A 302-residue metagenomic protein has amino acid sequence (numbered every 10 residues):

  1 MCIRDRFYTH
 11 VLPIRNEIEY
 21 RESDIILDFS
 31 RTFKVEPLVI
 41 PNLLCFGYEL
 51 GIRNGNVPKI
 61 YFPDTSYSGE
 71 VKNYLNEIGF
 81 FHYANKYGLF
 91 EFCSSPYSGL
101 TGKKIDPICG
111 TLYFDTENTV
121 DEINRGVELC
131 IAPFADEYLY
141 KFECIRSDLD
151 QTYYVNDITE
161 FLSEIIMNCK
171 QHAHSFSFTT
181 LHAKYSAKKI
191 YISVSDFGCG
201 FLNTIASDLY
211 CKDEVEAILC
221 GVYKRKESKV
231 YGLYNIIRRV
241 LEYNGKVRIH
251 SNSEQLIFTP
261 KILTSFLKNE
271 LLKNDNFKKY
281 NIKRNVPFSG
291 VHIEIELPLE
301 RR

Functional and structural regions predicted by a protein language model:
R4, T9-E19, N85-Y87, L209 (+1 more regions): Flexible, glycine-/charge-rich segments associated with ATP-binding catalytic modules
R4-H10, V35-I40, T119-I131, D157-I158 (+1 more regions): Phosphate/oxyanion-binding active-site loops and adjacent basic polyanion-contact surfaces
R4-N85, N281-R302: N-terminal assembly/transducer modules of large multi-domain enzymes, emphasizing dimerization/partner-binding
K34-L38, F134-S163: Conserved short strand/loop->alpha-helix "switch" segment adjacent to the catalytic nucleotide/phosphoryl-transfer site
F46, T152-S186, Y234-E242: Conserved ATP-binding N-box helix of the HATPase_c
H82-N124: Internal, well-ordered alpha/beta segment that forms a basic, Gly-enriched binding/recognition surface
P107-L149, L202, L209-K224, I236-R238: Helix-loop-beta hinge of the Bergerat
E164-C199, T204, N276-K283: ATP-lid-like helix-loop hinge signature
